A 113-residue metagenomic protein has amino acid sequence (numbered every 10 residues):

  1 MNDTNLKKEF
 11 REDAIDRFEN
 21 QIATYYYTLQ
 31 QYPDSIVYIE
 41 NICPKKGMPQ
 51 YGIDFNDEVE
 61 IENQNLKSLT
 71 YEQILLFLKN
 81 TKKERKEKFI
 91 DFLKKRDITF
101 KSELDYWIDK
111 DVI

Functional and structural regions predicted by a protein language model:
N5, I42, N56-V59: Intrinsically disordered, low-complexity regions of eukaryotic proteins
N5-E40: Amphipathic, interaction-prone secondary-structure segments
P44-G47: Short, surface-exposed beta-strand-loop junctions and turns on beta-sheet-rich folds
Q50-I113: Mixed-charge, Lys/Arg-enriched low-complexity segments
